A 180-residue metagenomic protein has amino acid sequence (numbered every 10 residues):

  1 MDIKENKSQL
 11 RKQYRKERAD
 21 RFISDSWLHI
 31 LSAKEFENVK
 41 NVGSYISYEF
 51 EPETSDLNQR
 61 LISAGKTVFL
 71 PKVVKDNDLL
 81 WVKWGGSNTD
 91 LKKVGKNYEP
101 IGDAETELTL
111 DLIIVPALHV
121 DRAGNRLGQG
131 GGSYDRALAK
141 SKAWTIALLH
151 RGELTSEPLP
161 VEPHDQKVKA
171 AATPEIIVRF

Functional and structural regions predicted by a protein language model:
M1-K12, K16-A19, L108-I113, D121-N125 (+1 more regions): Surface-exposed, charge/polar-rich loops and edge strands
M1-L108: N-terminal active-site beta-alpha-beta segment that forms phosphate/nucleotide-binding and substrate-recognition loops
V42, I113-I114: Receiver (REC) domain switch-region micro-motif
I46, A117, E175: Glycine-rich, N-terminal phosphate-binding loop of Rossmann-like dinucleotide-binding domains
Y48-F50, L118-R122: Short glycine-rich anion-binding loops that position phosphate/pyrophosphate groups of nucleotides and phosphorylated
Q59, G128-S133: Charged helix-capping and loop-helix junction motifs
P71, Q129, L148: Replace "coordinates the UDP/GDP/TDP-sugar" with "coordinates nucleotide-activated sugar donors
E99, P116-H119: A structured binding-face within diverse protein domains that lines the active/interaction site
